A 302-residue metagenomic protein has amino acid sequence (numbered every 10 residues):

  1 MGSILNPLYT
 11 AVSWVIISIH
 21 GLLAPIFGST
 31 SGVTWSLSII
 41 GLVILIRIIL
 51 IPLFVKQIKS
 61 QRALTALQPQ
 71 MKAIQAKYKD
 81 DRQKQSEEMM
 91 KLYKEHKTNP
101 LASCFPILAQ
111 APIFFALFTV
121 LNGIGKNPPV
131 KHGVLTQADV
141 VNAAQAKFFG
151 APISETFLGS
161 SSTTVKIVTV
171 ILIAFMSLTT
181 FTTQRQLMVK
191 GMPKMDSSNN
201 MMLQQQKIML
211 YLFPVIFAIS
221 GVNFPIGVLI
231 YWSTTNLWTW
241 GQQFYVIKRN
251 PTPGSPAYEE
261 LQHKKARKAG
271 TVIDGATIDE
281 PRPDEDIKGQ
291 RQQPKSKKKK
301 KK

Functional and structural regions predicted by a protein language model:
M1-L37, G133-T164: Interfacial loop/helix-cap signal at membrane boundaries in integral membrane proteins
T30-L42, V168, M202-Q206: Membrane-interface starts of transmembrane alpha-helices
W35-S38, L42-I46, L50-F54, I58-K59 (+2 more regions): Extended low-complexity intrinsically disordered regions
I39-I40, S103, G227-L229: Alpha-helical transmembrane segments and their helix-entry boundary regions
I46-F115, F181-A218, F244-K248: Membrane-interface amphipathic helices and adjacent TM-edge segments
F115-E260: Hydrophobic alpha-helical transmembrane segments and adjacent short intramembrane/lumenal linkers of inner/organellar
T239-K302: Cytosolic, positively charged, low-complexity intrinsically disordered regions immediately flanking transmembrane
